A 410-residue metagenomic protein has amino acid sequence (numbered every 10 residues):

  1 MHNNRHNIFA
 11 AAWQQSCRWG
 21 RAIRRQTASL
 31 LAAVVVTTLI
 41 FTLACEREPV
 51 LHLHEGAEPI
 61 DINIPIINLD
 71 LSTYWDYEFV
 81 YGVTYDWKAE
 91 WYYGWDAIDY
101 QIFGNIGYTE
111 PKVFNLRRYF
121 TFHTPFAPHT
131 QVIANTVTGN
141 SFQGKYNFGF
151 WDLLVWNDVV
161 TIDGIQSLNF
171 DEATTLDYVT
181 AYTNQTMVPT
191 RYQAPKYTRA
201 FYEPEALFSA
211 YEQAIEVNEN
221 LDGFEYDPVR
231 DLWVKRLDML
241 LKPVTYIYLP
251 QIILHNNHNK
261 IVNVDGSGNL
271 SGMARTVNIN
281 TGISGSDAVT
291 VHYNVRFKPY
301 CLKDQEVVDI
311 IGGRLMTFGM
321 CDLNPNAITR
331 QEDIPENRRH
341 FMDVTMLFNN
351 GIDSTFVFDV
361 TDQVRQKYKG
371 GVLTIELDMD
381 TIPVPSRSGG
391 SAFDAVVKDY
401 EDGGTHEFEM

Functional and structural regions predicted by a protein language model:
M1-L43: Sec-dependent bacterial lipoprotein signal peptides
H2-N4, T38-W75: Bacterial Sec-dependent N-terminal signal peptides
H54-E58, K145-G149, D231-W233, L240-V244 (+2 more regions): Solvent-exposed loop and beta-edge segments used for protein-protein assembly and interaction
I66-W95, D99-Y108, Q251-I261: Structural motif
I102-S167, I261-R365: Tryptophan-paired
Y119-K242: Short, low-hydrophobicity acidic/polar segments
Q185-F318: Acidic, serine/threonine- and glycine-rich low-complexity intrinsically disordered segments that serve as flexible
S354, D362-M410: Hydrophobic, glycine-enriched assembly/anchoring segments
